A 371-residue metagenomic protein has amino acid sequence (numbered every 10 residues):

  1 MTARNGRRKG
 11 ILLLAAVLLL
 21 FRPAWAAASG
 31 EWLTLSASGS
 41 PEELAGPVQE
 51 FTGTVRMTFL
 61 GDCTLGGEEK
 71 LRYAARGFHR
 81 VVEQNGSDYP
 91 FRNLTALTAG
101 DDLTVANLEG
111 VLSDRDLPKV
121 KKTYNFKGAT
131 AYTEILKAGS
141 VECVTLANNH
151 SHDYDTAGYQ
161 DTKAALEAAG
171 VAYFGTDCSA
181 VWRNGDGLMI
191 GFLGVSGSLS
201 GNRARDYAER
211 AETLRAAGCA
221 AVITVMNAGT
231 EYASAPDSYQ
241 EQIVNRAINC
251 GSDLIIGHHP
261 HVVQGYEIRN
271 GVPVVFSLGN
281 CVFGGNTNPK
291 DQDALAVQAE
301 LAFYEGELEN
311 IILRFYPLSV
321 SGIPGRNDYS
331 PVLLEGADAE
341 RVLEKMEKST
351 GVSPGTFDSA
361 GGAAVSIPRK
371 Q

Functional and structural regions predicted by a protein language model:
M1-N5: N-terminal secretory signal peptides that target proteins for export/translocation
R8-A28: Sec-dependent N-terminal signal peptides of Gram-positive bacterial secreted proteins and lipoproteins
A27-Q371: Acidic, metal/ion-coordinating pockets
